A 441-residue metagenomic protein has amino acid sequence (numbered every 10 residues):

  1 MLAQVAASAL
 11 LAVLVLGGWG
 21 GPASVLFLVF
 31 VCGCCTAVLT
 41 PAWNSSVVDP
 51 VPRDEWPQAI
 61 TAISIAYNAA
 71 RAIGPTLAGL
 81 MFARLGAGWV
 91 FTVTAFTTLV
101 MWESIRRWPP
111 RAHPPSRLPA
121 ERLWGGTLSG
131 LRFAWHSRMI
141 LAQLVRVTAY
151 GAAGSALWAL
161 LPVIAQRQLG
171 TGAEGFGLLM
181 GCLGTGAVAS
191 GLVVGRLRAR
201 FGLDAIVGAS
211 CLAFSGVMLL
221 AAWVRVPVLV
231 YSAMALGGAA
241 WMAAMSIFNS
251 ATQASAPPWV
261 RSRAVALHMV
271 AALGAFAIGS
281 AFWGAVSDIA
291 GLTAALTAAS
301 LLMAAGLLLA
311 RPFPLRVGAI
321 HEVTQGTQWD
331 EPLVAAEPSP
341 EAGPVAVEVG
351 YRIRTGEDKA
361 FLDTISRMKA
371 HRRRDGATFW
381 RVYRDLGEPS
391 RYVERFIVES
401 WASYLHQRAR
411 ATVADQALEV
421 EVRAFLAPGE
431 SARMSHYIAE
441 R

Functional and structural regions predicted by a protein language model:
M1-Q4, L10, P22-A23, L128 (+3 more regions): C-terminal transmembrane bundle of multi-pass solute transporters/carriers
P22-G33, Q58-A112, E174-G175, L179-G181 (+3 more regions): Hydrophobic alpha-helical transmembrane segments
F30, W135-A156, A235: Pair of pore-lining "gating" transmembrane helices in MFS-fold secondary transporters
N44, E55-P57, M139-I140, L203 (+2 more regions): Cytoplasm-facing, short amphipathic helices at loop-to-helix transitions on the intracellular side of 12-TM secondary
S45-P50, F91-E121, R200, R311-T324: Helix-loop junctions on the cytosolic side of multi-pass membrane transporters, especially the intracellular loop
P110-V145: Juxtamembrane intracellular "pre-TM" segments in multi-pass secondary transporters
R316-A319, H371-F379, I397-M434: An amphipathic, aromatic/His-enriched active-site/gating alpha helix that lines ligand/cofactor pockets
G356-W380: Short amphipathic alpha-helical segments
